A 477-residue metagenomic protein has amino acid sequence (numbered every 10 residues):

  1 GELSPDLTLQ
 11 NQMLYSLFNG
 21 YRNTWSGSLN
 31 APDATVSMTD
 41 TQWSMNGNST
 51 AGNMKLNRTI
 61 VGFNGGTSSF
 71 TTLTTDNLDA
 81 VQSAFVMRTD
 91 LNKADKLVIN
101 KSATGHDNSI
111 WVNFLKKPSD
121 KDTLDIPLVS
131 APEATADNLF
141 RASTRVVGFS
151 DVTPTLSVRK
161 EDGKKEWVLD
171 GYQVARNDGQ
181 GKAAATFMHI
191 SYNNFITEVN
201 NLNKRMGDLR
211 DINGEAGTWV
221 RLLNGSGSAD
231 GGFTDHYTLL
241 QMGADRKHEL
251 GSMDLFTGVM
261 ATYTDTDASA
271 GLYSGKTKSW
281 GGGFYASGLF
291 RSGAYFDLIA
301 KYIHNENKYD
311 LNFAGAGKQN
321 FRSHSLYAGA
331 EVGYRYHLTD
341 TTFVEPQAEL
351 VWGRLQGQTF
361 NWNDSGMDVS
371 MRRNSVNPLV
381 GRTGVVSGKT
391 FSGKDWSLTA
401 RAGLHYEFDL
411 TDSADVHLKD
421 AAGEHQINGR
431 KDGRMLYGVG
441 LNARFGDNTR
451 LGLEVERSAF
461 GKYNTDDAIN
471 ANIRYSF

Functional and structural regions predicted by a protein language model:
G1-N108, N113-G171: Extracellular beta-solenoid/beta-roll
D6, V86, G217-R221, F256-M260 (+7 more regions): Residue-level detector of the transmembrane beta-barrel scaffold of outer-membrane proteins
N23, W43, G47-T50, N77 (+3 more regions): Primarily extracellular Gram-negative trimeric autotransporter adhesin
P118-T135, F233-H248, M367-V376: Short secondary-structure subsegments characteristic of cysteine-rich extracellular domains
Q173-D340, V344, V455-E456, G461-D466: Outer membrane beta-barrel translocator domains of Type V secretion systems
G179-F187, G271-K278, H304-R322, Q356-N377 (+1 more regions): Solvent-exposed, glycine/polar-rich loop segments of beta-barrel outer-membrane systems
L240-R246, F284-G288, A300-Y302, A330-Y334 (+5 more regions): Residues on the lipid-exposed face of transmembrane beta-strands in outer-membrane beta-barrel proteins
L338, M367-F477: Outer membrane beta-barrel transmembrane domains
